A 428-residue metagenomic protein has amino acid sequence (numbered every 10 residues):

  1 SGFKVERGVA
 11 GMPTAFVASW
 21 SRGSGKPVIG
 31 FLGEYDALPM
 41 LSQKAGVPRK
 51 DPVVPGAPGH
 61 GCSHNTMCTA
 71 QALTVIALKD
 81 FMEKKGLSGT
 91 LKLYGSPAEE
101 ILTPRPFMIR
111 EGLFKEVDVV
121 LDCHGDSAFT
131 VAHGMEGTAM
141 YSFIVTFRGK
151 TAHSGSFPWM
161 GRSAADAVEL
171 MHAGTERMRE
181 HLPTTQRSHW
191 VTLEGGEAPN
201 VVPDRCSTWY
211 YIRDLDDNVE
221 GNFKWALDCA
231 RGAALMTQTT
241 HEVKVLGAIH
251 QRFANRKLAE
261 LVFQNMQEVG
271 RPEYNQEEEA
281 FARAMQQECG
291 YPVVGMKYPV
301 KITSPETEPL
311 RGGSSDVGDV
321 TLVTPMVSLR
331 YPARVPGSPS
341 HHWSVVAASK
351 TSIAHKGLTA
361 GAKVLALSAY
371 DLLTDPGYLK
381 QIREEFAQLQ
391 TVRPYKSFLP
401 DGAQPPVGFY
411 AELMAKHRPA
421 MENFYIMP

Functional and structural regions predicted by a protein language model:
S1-H60, T69-T90: Acidic/His- and Gly-rich active-site-bordering loop/insert found across diverse amide/peptide-bond hydrolases
G2, V117-V120, P325: Conserved acidic residues
E6, G30, K92-G95, V120-D122 (+4 more regions): Structural recognition of the beta-strand scaffold that forms the well-ordered cores of secreted hydrolase catalytic
R7-G8, E99, H133-G137, T307-G312: Short Gly/Pro-enriched turn/cap motifs at secondary-structure boundaries
A18, F31, H64, L93 (+7 more regions): Divalent metal-coordination and catalytic microenvironments
L32, L41, F143, R148 (+1 more regions): Non-cysteine beta-strand/loop elements that form the S-adenosyl-L-methionine
V47-G59, N65-T66, F81-P203, R213 (+1 more regions): Histidine/acidic-residue-rich, glycine-tolerant segments that coordinate divalent metal ions
A165-P428: Metal-dependent amide/peptide-bond hydrolase catalytic core, centered on the "pita-bread" metallohydrolase fold
